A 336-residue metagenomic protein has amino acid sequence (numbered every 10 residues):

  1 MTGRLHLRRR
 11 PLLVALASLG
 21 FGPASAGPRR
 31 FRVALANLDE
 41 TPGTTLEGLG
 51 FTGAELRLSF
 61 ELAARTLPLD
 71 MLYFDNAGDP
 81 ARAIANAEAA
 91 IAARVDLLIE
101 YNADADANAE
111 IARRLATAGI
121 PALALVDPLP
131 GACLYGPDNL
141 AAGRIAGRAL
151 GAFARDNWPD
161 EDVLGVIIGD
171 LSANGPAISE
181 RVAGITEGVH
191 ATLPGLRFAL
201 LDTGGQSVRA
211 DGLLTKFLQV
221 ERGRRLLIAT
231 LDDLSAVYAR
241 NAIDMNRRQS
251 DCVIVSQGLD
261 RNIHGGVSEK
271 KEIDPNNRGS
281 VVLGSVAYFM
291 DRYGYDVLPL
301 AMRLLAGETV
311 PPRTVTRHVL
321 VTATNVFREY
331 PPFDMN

Functional and structural regions predicted by a protein language model:
R4-L5, P11-A26: N-terminal export signals
R29-R30, G169, V189, Y288-N336: Hinge/cleft segment of the Venus flytrap/periplasmic-binding protein
A36-L56, Y73-R82, D104, G136-I145 (+5 more regions): Hinge/beta->alpha junction and helix N-cap segments in small-molecule ligand-binding domains
R57-L72, A191: Signal peptide-proximal N-terminal region of secreted/periplasmic/extracellular or secretory-lumen proteins
E88, L97-A116, I185, T203-G266: Hydrophobic alpha-helical
D106-A141, R261-I273, R278: Flexible loop/hinge segments that line or gate small-molecule binding clefts
D138-I168: A conserved helix-loop-strand patch within extracytoplasmic ligand-binding domains of the periplasmic binding
V182, T186-A199, L226-L227, L231 (+2 more regions): Extracellular/periplasmic periplasmic-binding protein-like sensory domains
